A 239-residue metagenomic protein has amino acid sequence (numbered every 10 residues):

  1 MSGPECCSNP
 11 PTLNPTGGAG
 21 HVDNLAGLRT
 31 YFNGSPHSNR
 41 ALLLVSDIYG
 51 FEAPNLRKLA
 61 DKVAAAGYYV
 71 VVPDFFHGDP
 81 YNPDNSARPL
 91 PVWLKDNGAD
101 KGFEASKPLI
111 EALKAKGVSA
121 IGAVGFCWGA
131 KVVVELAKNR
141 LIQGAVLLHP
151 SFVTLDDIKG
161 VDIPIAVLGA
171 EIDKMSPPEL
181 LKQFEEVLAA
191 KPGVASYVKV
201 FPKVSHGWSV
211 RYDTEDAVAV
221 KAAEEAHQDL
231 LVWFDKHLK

Functional and structural regions predicted by a protein language model:
M1-K239: N-terminal cap/leader regions of alpha/beta-hydrolase-fold enzymes, predominantly small-molecule hydrolases
